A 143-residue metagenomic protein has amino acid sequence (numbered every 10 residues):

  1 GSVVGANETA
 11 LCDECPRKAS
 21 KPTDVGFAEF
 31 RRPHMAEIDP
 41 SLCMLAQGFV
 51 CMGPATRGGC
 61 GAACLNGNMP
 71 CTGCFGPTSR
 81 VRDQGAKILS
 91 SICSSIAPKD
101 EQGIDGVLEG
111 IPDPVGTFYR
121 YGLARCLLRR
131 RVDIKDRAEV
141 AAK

Functional and structural regions predicted by a protein language model:
G1-K143: Iron-sulfur (Fe-S) cluster-binding modules
